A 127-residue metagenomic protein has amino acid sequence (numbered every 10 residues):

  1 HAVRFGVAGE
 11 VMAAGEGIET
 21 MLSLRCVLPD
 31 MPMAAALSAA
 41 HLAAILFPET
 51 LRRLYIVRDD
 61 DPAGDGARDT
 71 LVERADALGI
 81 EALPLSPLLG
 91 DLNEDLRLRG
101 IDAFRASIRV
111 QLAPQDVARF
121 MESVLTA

Functional and structural regions predicted by a protein language model:
A2, I18: Short HxH-centered metal-ligating active-site micro-motif
G6-A13, T20-A127: TOPRIM fold recognition
